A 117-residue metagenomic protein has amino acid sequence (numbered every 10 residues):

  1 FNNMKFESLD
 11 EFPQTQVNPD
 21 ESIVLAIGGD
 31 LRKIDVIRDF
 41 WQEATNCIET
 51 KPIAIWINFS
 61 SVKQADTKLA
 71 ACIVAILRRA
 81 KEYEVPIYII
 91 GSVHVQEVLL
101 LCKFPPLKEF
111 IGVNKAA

Functional and structural regions predicted by a protein language model:
F1-A65, V74-A117: STAS-like cytosolic regulatory interaction modules
